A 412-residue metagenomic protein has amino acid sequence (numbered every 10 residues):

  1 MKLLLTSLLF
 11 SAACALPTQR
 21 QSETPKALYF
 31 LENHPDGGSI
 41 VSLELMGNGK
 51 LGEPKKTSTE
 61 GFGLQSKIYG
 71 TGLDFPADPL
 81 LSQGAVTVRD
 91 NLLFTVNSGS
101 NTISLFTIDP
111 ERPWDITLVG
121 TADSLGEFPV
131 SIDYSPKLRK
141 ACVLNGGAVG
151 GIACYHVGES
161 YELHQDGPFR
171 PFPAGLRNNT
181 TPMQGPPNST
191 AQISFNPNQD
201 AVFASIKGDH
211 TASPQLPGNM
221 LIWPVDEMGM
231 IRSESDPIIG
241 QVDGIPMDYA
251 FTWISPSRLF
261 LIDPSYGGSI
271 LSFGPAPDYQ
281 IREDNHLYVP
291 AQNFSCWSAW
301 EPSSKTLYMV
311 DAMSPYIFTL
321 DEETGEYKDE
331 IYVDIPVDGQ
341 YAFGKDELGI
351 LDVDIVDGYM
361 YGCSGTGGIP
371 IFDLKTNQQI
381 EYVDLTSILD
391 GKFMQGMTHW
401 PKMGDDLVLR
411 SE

Functional and structural regions predicted by a protein language model:
M1-Q21, E412: Fungal secretory targeting signals
E23, F62-R89, S124-L138, P171-A201 (+6 more regions): Beta-rich, blade/repeat-based domains predominating in secreted/periplasmic proteins but also intracellular
F30, T95, V143, A204-S205 (+3 more regions): Residue position within the beta-strands of beta-propeller blades
N33-P35, L45, S98-G99, G146-A148 (+11 more regions): Short loop/turn segments immediately following the C-termini of beta-strands
S42-L51, L105-W114, C154-H164, I222-R232 (+3 more regions): Short loop/turn segments immediately following beta-strands, especially the blade-tip and inter-blade linker loops
L51-G63, W114-D123, E162-N178, I231-V242 (+3 more regions): Beta-propeller fold detector
C142-M228, S233-G240: Aromatic- and glycine-enriched pocket-lining scaffold segments that form the walls of small-molecule binding clefts
V202-F294: Beta-propeller domains
